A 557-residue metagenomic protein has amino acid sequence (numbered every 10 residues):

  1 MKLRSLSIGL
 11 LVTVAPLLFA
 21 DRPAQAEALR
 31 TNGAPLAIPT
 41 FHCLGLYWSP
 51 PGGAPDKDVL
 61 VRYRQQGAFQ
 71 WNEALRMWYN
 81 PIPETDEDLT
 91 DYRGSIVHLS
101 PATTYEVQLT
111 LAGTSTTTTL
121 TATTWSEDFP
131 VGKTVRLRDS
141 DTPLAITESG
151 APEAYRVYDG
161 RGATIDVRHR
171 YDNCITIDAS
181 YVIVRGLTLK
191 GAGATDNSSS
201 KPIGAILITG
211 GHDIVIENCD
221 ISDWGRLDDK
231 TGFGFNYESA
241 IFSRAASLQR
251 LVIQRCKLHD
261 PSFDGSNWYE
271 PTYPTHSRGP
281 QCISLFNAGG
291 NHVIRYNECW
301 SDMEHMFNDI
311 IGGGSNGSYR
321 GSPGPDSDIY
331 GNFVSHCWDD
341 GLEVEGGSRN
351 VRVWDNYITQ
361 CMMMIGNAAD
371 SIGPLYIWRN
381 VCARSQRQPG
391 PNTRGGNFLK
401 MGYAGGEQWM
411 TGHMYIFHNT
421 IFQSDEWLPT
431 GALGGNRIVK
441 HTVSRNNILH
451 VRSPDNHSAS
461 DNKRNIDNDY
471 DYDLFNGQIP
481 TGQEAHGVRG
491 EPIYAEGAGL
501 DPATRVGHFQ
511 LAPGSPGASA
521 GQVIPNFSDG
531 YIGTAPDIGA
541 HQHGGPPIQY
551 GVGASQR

Functional and structural regions predicted by a protein language model:
H42-L46: Structural beta-strand segments of beta-rich domains
P51-Y63: Solvent-exposed loop/turn segments flanking beta-strands in beta-repeat/beta-sandwich domains
L60-A102: Recognizes extended acidic, P/S/T-rich segments that occur within or adjacent to Ig-like beta-sandwich modules
T114-G132: Extracellular fibronectin type III
P143-D166, I175-T188, T209-D220: Beta-solenoid repeat scaffold
Y171-T176, K190-G211, S222-R250, Q254-G507: Glycine- and acidic/polar-rich repeat regions and solenoidal domains
Q483-R557: C-terminal accessory segments
